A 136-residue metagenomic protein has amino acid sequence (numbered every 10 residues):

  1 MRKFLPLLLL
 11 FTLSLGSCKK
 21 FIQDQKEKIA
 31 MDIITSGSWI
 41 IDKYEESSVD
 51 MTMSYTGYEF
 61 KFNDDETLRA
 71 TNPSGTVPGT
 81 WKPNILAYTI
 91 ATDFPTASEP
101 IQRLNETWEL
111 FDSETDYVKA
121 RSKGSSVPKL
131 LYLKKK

Functional and structural regions predicted by a protein language model:
M1-F4: Positively charged n-region of N-terminal signal peptides that target proteins for export
P6-L8: Sec-dependent N-terminal signal peptides
S14-S17: C-terminal motif of bacterial Sec signal peptides marking the signal peptidase cleavage site
K19-K136: Lipid interaction determinants
